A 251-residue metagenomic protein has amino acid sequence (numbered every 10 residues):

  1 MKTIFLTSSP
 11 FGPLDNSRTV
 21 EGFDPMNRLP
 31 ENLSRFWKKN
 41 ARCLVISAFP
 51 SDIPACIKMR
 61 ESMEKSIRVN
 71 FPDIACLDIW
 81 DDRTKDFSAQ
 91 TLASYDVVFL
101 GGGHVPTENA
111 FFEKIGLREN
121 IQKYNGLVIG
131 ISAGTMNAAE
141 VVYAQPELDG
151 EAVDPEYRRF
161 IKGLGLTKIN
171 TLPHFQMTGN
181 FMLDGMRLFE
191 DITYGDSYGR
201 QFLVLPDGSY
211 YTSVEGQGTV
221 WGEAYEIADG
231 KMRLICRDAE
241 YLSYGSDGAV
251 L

Functional and structural regions predicted by a protein language model:
M1-K39, P50, A144, L148-L251: C-terminal and late-domain segments of enzyme folds
M1-V97: N-terminal beta1-alpha1 cap of cysteine-dependent amidohydrolase-like domains
F5, V97-G101, I129, N170-L172: Structural motif
N32, T91, K114-G126: Catalytic-core regions built around general acid/base machinery
M59-S62, F112-L117, M186-R187: Charged helix-capping and loop-helix junction motifs
L100-G101, Q122-V141: Catalytic nucleophile loop
V105-K114, F181: Glycine/threonine-rich flexible loop motifs
